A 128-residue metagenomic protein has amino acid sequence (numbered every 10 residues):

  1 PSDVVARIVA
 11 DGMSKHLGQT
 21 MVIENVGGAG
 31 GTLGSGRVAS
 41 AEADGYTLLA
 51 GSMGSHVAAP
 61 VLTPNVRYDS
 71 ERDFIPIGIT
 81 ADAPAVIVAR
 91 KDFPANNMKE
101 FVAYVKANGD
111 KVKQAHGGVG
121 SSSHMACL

Functional and structural regions predicted by a protein language model:
P1-I8, G27-A29, A115-S122: Extracytoplasmic "Venus flytrap"
S2-G18, C127-L128: Short, polar/charged alpha-helical segment
I8, G36-R37: Active-site signature of alpha/beta-hydrolase-fold catalytic machinery across serine- and Asp/Cys-nucleophile hydrolases
M13, S40-G45, V61-L128: Hinge/capping helix and adjacent helix->loop/strand transition within the periplasmic-binding protein
T20-G36: Early extracytoplasmic/lumenal segment of secretory-pathway proteins
N25-G27, G51-S52, R90, G117: Active-site-proximal beta-strand/loop segments in catalytic clefts of secreted hydrolases
T32-S35, H56-V61, H124: Adenylate-forming
G45-G51: Paired acidic/hydrophobic, glycine-rich loop segments that form the ligand-binding mouth/hinge of periplasmic-binding
